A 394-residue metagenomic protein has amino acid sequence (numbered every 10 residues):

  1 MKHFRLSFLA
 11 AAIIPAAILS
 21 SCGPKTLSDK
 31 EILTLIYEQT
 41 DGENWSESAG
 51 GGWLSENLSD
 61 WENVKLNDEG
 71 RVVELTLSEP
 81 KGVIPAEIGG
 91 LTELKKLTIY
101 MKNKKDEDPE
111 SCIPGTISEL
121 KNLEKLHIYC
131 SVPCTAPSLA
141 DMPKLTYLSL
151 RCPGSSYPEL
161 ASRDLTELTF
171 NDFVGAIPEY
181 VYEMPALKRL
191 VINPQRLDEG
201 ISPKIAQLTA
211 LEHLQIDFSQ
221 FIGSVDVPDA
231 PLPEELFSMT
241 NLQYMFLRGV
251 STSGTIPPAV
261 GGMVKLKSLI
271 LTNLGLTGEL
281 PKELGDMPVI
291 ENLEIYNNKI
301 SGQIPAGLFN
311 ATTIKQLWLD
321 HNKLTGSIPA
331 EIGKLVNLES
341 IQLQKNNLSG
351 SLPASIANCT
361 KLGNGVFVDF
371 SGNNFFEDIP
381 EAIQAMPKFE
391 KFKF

Functional and structural regions predicted by a protein language model:
I18-S21: C-terminal motif of bacterial Sec signal peptides marking the signal peptidase cleavage site
L27, T34-V83, G154, I222-E234 (+2 more regions): LRR flanking "cap" motifs
W61, K65-S111, L165-L168, V225: LRR N-terminal entry segment and analogous cap-like coil->beta motifs
V73-L75, L97-Y100, L123-I128, L145-L150 (+10 more regions): Conserved hydrophobic beta-strand positions in leucine-rich repeat
I84-G89, E110-S118, T135-A140, S156-E159 (+9 more regions): The feature encodes a structural signal of leucine-rich repeats
G90-L94, E119-L123, D141-L145, A161-L165 (+11 more regions): Leucine-rich repeat
P137, S340-I341, L348-F394: Leucine-rich solenoid repeat scaffolds
